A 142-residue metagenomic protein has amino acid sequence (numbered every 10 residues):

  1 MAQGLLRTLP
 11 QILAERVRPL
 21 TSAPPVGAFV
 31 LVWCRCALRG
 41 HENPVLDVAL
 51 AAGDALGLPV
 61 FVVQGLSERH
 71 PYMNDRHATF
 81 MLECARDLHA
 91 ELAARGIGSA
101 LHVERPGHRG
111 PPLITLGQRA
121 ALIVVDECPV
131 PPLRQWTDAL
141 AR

Functional and structural regions predicted by a protein language model:
M1-R142: Trp/Phe/Arg-rich N-terminal binding region typifying the photolyase-homology
